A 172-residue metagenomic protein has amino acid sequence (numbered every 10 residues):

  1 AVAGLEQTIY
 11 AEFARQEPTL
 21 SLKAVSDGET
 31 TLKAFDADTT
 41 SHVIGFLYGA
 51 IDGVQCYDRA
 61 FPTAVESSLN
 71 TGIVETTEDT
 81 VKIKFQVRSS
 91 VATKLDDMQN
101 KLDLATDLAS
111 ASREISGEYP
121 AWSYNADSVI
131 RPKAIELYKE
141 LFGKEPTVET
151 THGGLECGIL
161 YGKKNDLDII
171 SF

Functional and structural regions predicted by a protein language model:
A1, F35-D38, S123-I135, I159-K163: Short glycine/threonine-rich loop-to-helix capping motif typified by GTGT followed within a few residues by an Asp-Pro
A1-V87: Midchain, well-structured core segments that form catalytic/ion-binding scaffolds
V2-F13, I51, T106-S110, Y138 (+2 more regions): Structural signal for hydrophobic packing residues in well-ordered secondary-structure cores of soluble enzyme domains
L20-A24, R113, P146-V148: Generic structural signal for residues in well-ordered beta-strands
E66-S68, G72-D79, Q86, E136-F172: Zn-dependent metallopeptidase/amidohydrolase metal-coordination segment
S67-N70, K94, M98-L102, A126 (+3 more regions): General structural feature for long, well-ordered alpha-helical segments within catalytic domains of soluble enzymes
D79, K84-S110: C-terminal, non-catalytic macromolecule-binding modules
D107-L141: Generic long, charged, amphipathic alpha-helical segments
